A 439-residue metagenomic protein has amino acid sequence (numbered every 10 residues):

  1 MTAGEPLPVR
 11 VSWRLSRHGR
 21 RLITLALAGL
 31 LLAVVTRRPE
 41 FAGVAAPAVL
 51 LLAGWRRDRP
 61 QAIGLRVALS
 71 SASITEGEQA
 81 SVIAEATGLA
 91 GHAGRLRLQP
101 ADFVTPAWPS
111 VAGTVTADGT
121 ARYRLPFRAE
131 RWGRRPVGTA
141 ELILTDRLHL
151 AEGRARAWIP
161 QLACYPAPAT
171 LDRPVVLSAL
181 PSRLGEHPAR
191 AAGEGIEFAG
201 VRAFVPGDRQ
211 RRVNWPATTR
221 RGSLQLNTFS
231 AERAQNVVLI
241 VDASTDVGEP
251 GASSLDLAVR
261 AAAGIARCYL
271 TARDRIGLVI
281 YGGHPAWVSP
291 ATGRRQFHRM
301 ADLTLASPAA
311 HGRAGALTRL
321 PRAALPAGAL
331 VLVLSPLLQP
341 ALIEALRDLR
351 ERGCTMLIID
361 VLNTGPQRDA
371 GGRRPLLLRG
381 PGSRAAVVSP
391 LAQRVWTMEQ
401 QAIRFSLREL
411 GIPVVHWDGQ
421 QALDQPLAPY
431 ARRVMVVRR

Functional and structural regions predicted by a protein language model:
M1-V67: Extracellular/lumenal glycan-associated context and N-glycosylation machinery
T2-R10, G113, A167-T170, V175 (+1 more regions): Exposed, interaction-prone extracellular/peripheral surfaces
A48-R295, G328-L334, Q339-P340, D348: An amphipathic, basic-hydrophobic helix/alpha-beta surface used to engage anionic, phosphate-rich ligands or surfaces
